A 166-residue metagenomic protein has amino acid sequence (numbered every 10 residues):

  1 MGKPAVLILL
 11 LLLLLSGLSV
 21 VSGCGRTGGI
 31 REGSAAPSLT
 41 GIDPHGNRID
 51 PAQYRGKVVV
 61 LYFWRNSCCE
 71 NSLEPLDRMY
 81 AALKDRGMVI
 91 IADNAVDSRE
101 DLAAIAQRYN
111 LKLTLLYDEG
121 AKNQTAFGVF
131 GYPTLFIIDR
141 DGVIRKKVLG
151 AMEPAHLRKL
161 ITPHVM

Functional and structural regions predicted by a protein language model:
M1-S22: Sec-dependent bacterial lipoprotein signal peptides
C24-P51: N-terminal "domain-start" segment that seeds a small globular fold
P51-C68: Short active-site neighborhood of thiol/selenol oxidoreductases, capturing the structured segment around
G56-V59, D85-V89, L113: Loop/turn elements at helix/coil->beta-strand transitions in domains of secreted/extracellular proteins
E70-Y109, K122-T125: Structural microenvironment flanking redox-active thiols in thiol-disulfide oxidoreductases
A104-K112, E119-T162: Thiol/disulfide oxidoreductase modules built on the thioredoxin-like
